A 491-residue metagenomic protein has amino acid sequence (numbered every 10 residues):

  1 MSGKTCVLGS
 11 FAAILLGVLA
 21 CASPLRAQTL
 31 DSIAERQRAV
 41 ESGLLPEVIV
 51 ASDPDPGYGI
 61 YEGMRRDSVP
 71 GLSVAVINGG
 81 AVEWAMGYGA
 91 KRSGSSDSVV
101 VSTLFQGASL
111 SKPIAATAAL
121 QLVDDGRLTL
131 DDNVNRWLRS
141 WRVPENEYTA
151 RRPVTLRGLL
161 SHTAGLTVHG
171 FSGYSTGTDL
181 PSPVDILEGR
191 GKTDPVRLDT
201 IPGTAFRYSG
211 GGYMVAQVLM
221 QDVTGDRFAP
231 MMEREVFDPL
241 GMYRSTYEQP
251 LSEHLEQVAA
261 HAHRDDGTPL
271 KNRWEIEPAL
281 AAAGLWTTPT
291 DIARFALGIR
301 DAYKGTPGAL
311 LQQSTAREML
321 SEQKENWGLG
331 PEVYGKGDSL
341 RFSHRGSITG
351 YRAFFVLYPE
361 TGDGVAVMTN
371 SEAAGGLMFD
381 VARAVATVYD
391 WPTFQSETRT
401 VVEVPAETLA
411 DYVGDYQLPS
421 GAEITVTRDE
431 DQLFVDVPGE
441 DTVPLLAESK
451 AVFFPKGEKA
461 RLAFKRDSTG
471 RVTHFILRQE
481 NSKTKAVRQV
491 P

Functional and structural regions predicted by a protein language model:
M1-L8: N-terminal secretory signal peptides that target proteins for export/translocation
G9-A22: Bacterial N-terminal signal peptides
Q28-M86, Q221-D226, P230-R234, D238 (+2 more regions): Catalytic loop of the DD-peptidase/beta-lactamase superfamily, centered on the K-T-G motif and neighboring
S52-P56, R136, G173-I201, D226-S245 (+1 more regions): Short, charged, amphipathic alpha-helices and their helix-cap/turn boundaries
P56, R66-S73, G94-G158, L198-G211 (+2 more regions): Short active-site loop at a secondary-structure junction that contains or immediately precedes the catalytic residue(s)
K91-V100, G376-R383: A short, polar/charged loop-to-alpha-helix boundary motif
Q106-L110, L122-F171, V218, D222-H261 (+2 more regions): Active-site helix/loop module of the DD-peptidase/beta-lactamase fold, centered on the serine-lysine SxxK catalytic
A115-A116, G212-Q217, A293-R294: Well-ordered alpha-helical segments within folded domains of soluble proteins
